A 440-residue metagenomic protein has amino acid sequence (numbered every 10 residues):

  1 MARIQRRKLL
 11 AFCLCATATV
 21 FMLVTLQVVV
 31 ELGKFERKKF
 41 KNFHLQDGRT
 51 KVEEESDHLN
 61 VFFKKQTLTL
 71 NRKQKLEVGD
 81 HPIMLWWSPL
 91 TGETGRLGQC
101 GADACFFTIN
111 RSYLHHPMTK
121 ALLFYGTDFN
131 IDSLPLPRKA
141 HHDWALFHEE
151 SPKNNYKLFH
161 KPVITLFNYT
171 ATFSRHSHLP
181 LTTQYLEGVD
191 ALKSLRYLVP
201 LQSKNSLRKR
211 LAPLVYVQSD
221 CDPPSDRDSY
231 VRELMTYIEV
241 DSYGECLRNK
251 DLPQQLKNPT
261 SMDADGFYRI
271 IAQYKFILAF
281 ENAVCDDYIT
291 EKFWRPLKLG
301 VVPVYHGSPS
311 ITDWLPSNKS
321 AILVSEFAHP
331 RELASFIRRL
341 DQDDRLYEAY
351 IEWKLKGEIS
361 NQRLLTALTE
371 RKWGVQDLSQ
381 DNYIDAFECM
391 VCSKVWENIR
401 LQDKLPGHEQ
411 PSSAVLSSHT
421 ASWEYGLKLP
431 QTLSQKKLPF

Functional and structural regions predicted by a protein language model:
A2-F147, L158, V163-A279, A283-F440: Pol beta-like nucleotidyltransferase catalytic core
K153: Blade-loop segments of beta-propeller domains
